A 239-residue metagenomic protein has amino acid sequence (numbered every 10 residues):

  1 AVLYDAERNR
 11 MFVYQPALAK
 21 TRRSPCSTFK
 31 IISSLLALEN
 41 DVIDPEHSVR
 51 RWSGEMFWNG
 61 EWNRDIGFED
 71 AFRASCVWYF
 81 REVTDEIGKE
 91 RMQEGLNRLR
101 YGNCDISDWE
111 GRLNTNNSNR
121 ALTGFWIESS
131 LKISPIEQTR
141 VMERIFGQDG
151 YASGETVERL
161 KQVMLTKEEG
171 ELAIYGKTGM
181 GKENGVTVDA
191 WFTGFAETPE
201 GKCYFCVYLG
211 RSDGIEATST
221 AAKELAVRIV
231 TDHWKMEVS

Functional and structural regions predicted by a protein language model:
A1-P16, T193-E197, V207: A short, well-structured edge-of-sheet supersecondary motif
A6, L18-K20, S24, T28-F29 (+9 more regions): Extracytoplasmic
R8-R10, F57, W78-Y79, G102-N103 (+5 more regions): Solvent-exposed loop/turn segments at secondary-structure junctions within structured extracellular/periplasmic domains
A17-S24, E55-D70, W78-E86, L122-S130 (+2 more regions): Second-shell loop/turn segments in exported
R22, D85-G88, T139-S239: Structured C-terminal helix/loop/strand segments within mature extracytoplasmic catalytic/sensor domains
R22-H47, A71, Q138, F205: Active-site SXXK
L38-E55, A152-V157: Short, well-structured active-site flanking segments
G60, G67-F68, E82-M142: Mid-domain, small-residue-enriched loop/turn segments at the edges of structured enzyme/sensor domains
